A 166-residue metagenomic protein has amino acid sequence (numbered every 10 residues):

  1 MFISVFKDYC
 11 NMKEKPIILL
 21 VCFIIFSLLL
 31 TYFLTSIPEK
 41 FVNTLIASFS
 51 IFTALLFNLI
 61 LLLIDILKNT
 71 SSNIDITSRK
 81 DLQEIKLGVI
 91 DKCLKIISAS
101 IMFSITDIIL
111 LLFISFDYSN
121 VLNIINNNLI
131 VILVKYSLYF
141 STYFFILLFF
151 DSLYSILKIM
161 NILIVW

Functional and structural regions predicted by a protein language model:
K7-S50: Long, highly hydrophobic alpha-helical transmembrane signal-anchor segments
M12, E84-I108: Loop-to-transmembrane boundary segments
L29, A99-N123: Alpha-helical transmembrane segments and their membrane-interface junctions in multi-pass membrane proteins
T44-I66: Hydrophobic alpha-helical membrane-embedded segments
L45, Q83-D91, I124-S141: Membrane-interface segments at the starts/ends of alpha-helical transmembrane spans
L61-L87: Membrane-helix interface/capping segments
N127-W166: Alpha-helical transmembrane segments and their immediate juxtamembrane interface regions
